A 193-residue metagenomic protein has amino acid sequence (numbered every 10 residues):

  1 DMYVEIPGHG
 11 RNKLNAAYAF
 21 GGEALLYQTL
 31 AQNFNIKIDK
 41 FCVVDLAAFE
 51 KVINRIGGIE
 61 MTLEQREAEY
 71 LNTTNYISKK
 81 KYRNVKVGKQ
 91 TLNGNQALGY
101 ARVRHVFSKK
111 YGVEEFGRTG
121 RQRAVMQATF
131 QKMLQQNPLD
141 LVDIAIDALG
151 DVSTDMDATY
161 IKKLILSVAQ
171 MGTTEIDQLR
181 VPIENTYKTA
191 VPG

Functional and structural regions predicted by a protein language model:
D1-G193: Non-catalytic, solvent-exposed segments at the cell envelope interface
